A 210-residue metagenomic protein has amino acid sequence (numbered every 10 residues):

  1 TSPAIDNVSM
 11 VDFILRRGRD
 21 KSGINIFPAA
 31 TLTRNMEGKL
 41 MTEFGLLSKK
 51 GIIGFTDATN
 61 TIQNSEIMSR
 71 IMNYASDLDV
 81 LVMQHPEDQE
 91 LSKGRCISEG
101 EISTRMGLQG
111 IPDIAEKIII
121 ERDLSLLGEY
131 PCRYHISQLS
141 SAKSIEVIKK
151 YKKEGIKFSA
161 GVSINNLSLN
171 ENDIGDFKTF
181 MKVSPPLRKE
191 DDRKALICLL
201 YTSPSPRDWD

Functional and structural regions predicted by a protein language model:
T1-L91, R95: Divalent-metal coordination cores built from histidine and acidic residues
F13-N25, E87-Y130, A160-L187: Active-site gating loops and adjacent loop-to-helix segments of metal-dependent hydrolytic enzymes
F27, V82-M83, H135, S159-G161: Structural detector of well-ordered beta-strand residues that form the stable sheet scaffold of enzyme domains
A30-L32, G54-Q63, M106-I114, Y130-S137 (+1 more regions): Flexible, glycine/proline-enriched loop segments at strand-loop-helix junctions that form or flank small-ligand binding
T59-M72, H135-K149, S184-I197: Active-site glycine- and acidic-residue-rich loops that bind and position anionic ligands or nucleotide-like cofactors
S69-S103, I119-C132, I136-S137, S141-K153: Functional cores that coordinate and move charged inorganic groups
S140, K149-E154, F158-L169: Hard-cation-handling environments
Y201-D210: Single conserved hydrophobic/aromatic residue that forms the stacking wall/gate of nucleotide- or nucleobase-binding
